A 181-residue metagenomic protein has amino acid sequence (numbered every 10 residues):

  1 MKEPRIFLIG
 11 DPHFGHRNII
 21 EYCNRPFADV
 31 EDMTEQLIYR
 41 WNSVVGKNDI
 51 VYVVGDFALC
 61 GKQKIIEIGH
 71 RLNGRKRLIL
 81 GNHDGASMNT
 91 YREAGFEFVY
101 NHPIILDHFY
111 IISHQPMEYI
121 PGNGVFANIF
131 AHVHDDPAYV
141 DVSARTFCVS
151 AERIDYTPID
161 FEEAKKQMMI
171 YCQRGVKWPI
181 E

Functional and structural regions predicted by a protein language model:
M1-I65, V149-R153, Q167-Y171, G175 (+1 more regions): N-terminal active-site segment of His-dependent metallophosphoesterases
E3, N48, N73-R75, V125: A general structural motif
L8-G10, V51-D56, K76-N82, I112-S113 (+2 more regions): Active-site neighborhood of phospho(di)ester-bond hydrolases with catalytic His/Asp-centered motifs
F14, L59, D84, M117 (+1 more regions): Short, glycine/acidic-enriched loop or turn micro-motifs at the edges of active sites
N24-P26, I68-R71, I129, A144-C148: Glycine-rich, phosphate-binding/catalytic loops in enzymes
V44, G69-R71, I105: Generic structural signal for beta-strand residues in well-ordered domains
V54-L72, L80, G85-Y100, P121-N123 (+1 more regions): Metal-dependent catalytic neighborhoods of phosphoester/phosphodiester hydrolases
E93-I180: Conserved beta-sheet core of the metallophosphoesterase superfamily
